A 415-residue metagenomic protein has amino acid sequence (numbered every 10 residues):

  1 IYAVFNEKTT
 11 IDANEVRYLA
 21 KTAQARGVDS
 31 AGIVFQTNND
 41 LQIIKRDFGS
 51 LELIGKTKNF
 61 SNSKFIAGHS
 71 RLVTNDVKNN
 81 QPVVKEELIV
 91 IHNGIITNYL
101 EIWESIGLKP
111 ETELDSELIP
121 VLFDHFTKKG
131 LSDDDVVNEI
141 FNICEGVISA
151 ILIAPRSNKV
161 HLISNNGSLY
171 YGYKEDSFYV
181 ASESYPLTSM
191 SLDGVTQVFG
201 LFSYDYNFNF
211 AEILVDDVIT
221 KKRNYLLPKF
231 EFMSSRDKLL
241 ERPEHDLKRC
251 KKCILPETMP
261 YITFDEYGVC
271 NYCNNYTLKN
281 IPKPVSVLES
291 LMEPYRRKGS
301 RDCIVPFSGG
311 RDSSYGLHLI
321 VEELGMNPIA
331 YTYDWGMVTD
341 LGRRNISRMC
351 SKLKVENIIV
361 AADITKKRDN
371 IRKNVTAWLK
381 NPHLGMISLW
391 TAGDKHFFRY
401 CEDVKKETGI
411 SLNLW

Functional and structural regions predicted by a protein language model:
I1-L227: Conserved short alpha-helical segments that host acidic/polar catalytic motifs at enzyme active sites
E7, N93, K128-L131, R236-E241 (+2 more regions): Generic amphipathic alpha-helical segments used as scaffolds and interaction surfaces in large, multi-domain proteins
V28-S30, G167-Y170, E231-R236, K373-T376: A broad, low-specificity signal for short, low-complexity segments enriched in glycine/proline and polar/charged
P82, R242, I262-T263: Replace "in large, NTP-powered and nucleic-acid-processing enzymes" with "in large, NTP-powered factors and other
N142-C144, E244, R297: Solvent-exposed loop and beta-edge segments used for protein-protein assembly and interaction
L227-K238, C253-P256: Short Cys/His-rich Zn2+-coordinating modules
L247-W415: ATP-dependent adenylation/nucleotidyltransferase module used to activate substrates
